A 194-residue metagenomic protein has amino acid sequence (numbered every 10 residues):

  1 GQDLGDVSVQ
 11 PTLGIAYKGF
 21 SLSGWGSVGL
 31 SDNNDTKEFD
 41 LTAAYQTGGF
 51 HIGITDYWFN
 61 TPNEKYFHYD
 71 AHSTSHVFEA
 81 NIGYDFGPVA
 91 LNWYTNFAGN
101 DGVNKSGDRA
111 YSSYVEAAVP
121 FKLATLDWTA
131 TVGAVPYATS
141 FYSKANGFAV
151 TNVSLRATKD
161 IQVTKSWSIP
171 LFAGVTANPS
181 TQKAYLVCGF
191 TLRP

Functional and structural regions predicted by a protein language model:
G1-L30: Short glycine/proline- and aromatic-enriched beta-strand/turn motifs that initiate or cap beta-hairpins
G5-V9, A16, D35-F39, T74-F78 (+4 more regions): Residues that define the transmembrane beta-barrel architecture of outer-membrane proteins
L13, L22-G24, A43, I52-I54 (+4 more regions): Membrane-embedded beta-strand positions of outer-membrane beta-barrel proteins
G19, P88, V119-A130, T158-L171: Short loop/turn motifs that connect adjacent beta-strands in outer-membrane beta-barrel proteins
W25-G29, Q46, T55-F59, Y94-A98 (+3 more regions): Outer-membrane beta-barrel pore domains and translocons
L30-D32, N60-K65, F97-V103, P136-Y142 (+2 more regions): Gram-negative outer-membrane beta-barrel proteins
D70-S140: Detector for outer-membrane/organellar transmembrane beta-barrel domains, recognizing the amphipathic beta-strand
V119, L155, I161, Q182-P194: Outer-membrane beta-barrel "beta-signal"
